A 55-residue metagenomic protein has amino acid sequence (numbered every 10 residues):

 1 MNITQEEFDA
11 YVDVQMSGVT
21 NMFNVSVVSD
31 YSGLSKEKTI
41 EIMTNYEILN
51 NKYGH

Functional and structural regions predicted by a protein language model:
M1-D30, N45-H55: N-terminal acidic leader/helix
S29-E41: Short, basic interhelical loop/turn and adjoining N-cap of the next helix at nucleic-acid- or acidic-partner-contacting
